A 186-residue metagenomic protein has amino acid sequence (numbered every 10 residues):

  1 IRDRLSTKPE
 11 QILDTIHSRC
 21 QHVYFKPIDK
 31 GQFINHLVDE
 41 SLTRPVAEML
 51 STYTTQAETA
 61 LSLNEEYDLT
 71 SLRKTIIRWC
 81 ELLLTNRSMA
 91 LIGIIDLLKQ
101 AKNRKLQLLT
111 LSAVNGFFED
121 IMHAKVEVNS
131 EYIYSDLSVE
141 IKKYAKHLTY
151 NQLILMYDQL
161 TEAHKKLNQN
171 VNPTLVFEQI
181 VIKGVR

Functional and structural regions predicted by a protein language model:
I1-T7: Structural recognition of the conserved hydrophobic beta-strand(s) that form the central parallel beta-sheet of P-loop
T7-A113, F117, A124-R186: Charged, glycine-rich active-site and insertion segments that engage polyanionic ligands
